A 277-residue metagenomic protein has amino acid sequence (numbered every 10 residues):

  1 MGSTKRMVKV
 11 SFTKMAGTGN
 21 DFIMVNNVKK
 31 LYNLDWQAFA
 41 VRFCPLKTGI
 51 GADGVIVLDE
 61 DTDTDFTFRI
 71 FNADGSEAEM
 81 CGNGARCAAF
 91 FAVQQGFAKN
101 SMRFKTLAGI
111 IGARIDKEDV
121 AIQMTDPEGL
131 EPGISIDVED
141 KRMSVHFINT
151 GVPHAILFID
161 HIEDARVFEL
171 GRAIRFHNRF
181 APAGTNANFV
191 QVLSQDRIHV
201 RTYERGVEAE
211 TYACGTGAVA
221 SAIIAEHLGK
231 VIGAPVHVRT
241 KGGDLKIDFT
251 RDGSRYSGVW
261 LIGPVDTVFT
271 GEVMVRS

Functional and structural regions predicted by a protein language model:
G2-K117, I156-S277: A glycine-rich beta-to-alpha transition motif near the start of alpha/beta enzyme domains, typified by
D126-V145, R172: Active-site glycine-rich loop that binds ribose-phosphate moieties when present
D137-R166: Internal active-site segments that recognize and position negatively charged phosphoryl groups and nucleotide moieties
